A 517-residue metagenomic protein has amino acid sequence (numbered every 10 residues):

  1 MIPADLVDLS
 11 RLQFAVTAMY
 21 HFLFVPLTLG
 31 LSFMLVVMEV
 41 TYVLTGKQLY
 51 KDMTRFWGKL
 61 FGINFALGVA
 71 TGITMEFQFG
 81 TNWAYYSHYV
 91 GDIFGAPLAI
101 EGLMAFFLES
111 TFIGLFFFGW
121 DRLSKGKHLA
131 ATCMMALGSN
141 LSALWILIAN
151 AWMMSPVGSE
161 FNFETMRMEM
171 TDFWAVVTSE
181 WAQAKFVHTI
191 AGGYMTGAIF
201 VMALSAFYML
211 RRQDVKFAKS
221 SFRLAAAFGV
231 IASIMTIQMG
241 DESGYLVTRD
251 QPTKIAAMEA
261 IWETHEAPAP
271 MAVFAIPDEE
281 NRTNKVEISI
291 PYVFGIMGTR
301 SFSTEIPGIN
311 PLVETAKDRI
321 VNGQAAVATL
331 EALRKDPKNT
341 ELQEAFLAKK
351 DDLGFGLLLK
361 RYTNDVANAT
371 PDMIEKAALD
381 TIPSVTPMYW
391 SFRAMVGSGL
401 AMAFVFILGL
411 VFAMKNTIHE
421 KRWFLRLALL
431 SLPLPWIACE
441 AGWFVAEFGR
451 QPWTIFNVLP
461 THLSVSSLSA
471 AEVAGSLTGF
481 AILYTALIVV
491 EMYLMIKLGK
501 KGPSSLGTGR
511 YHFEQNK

Functional and structural regions predicted by a protein language model:
M1-M19, G46-M53, F77-A99, A151-V187 (+5 more regions): Membrane-interface interhelical loops and short amphipathic "cap" helices that link adjacent transmembrane segments
I2-L44, D52-F56, N64-G68: N-terminal signal-anchor module of multipass membrane proteins
T45-I63, Y89-G95, A99, G119-L137 (+2 more regions): Membrane-interfacial loop-to-helix junctions in multi-pass inner-membrane proteins
G62-T71, C133-P156, G229-G240, L347 (+1 more regions): Hydrophobic alpha-helical membrane-insertion segments
N64-M134, A151, F448-P452: Membrane-interface helix-loop-helix modules in multi-pass inner-membrane proteins
G114-R122, K127-C133, L144-M153, F173 (+2 more regions): Internal alpha-helical transmembrane segments
A149, I231-R334: Aromatic-rich transmembrane-lumenal/periplasmic boundary elements in polytopic membrane proteins
D380-W443, A474-L498: C-terminal substrate/ligand-recognition segments
